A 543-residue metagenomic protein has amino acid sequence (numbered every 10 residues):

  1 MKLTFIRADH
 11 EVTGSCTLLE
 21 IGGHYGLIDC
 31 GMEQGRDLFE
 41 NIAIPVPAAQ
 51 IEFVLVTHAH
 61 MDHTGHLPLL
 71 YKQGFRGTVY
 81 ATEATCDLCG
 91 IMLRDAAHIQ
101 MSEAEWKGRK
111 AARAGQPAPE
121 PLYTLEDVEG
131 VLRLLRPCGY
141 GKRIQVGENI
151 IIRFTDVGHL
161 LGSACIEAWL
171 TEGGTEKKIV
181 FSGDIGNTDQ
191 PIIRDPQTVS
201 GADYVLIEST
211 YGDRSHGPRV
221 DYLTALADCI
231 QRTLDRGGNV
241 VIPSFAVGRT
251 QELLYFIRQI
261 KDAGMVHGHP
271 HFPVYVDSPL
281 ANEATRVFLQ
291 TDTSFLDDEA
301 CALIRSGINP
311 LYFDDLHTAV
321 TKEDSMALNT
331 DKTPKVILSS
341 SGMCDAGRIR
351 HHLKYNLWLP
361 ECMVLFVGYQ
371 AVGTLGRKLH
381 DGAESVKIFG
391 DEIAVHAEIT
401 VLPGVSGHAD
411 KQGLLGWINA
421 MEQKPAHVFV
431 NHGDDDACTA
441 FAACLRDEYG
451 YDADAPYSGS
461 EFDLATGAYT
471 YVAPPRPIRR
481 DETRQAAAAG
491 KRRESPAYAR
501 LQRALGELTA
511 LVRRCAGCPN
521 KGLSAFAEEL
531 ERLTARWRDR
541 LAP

Functional and structural regions predicted by a protein language model:
M1-E52, C165-S182, I349: Conserved beta-strand hairpin/beta-sheet module of binuclear metal-dependent hydrolase folds, prominently
K2, V12, I21, C138-Q197: Catalytic core of the metallo-beta-lactamase
I28-C30, I51-H60, T64-L67, V79-T82 (+12 more regions): Active-site neighborhood of phospho(di)ester-bond hydrolases with catalytic His/Asp-centered motifs
D37-L88, R94, G201, V205: Active-site metal-binding motif and surrounding structural segment of the metallo-beta-lactamase
A96-L160, D292-K332: Metallo-beta-lactamase
C165, T188-D277, M363-F366, S385-A455 (+1 more regions): Cap/insert and terminal regions of metallo-dependent hydrolase folds
C229-T374, V386-K387, E422, C444-E448 (+2 more regions): Hard-cation-handling environments
G459-A525: Charged, amphipathic alpha-helical linkers/stalks
